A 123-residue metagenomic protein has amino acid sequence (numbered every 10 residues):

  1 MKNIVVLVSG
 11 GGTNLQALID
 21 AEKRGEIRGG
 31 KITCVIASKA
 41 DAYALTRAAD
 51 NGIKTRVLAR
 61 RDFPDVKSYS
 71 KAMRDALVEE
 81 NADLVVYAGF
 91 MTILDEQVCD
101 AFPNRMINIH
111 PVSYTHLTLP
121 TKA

Functional and structural regions predicted by a protein language model:
M1-Y43: N-terminal Rossmann-like dinucleotide-binding module
L7, I107-N108, T118: Conserved beta-strand segments that form the floor/walls of ligand-binding pockets within enzyme and binding domains
G29-G30, C34-A59, F63-S68: Short, surface-exposed acidic-centric catalytic microdomains
K67-I109, Y114: Helix-adjacent hinge/juxtasegments
T115-T121: Conserved small/polar residues in nucleotide/adenosyl-binding loops
